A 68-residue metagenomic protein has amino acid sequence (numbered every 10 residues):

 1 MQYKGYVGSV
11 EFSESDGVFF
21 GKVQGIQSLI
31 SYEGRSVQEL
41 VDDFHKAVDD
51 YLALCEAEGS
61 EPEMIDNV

Functional and structural regions predicted by a protein language model:
M1-V7, D16, Q38, D42-V68: Short, charged, surface-exposed hinge/linker loops at domain edges that act as mobile lids or interdomain connectors
F12-Q27: Short aromatic-glycine-(Arg/Gly/Cys) micro-motifs in beta-strand/loop hairpins
Q27-E39: A short, exposed loop/beta-hairpin motif centered on an aromatic-Gly-Thr core
